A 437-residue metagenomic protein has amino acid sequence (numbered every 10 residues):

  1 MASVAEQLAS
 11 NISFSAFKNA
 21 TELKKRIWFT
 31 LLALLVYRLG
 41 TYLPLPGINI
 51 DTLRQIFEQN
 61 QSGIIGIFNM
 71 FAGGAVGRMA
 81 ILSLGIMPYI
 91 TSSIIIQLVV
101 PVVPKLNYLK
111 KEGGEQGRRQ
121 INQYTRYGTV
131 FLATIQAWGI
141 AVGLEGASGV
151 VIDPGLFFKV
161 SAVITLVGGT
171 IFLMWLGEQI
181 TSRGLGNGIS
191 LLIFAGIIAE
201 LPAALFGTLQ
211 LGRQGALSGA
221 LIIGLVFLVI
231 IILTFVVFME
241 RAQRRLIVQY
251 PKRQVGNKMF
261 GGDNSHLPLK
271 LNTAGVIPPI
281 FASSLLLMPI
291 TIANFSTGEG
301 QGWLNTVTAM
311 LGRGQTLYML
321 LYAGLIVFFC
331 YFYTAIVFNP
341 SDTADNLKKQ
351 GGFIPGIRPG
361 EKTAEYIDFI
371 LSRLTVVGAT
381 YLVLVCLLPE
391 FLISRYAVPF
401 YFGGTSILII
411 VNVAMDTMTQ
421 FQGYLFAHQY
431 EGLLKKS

Functional and structural regions predicted by a protein language model:
A2-S437: N-terminal cationic and glycine-rich segments that engage phosphates or anionic surfaces
